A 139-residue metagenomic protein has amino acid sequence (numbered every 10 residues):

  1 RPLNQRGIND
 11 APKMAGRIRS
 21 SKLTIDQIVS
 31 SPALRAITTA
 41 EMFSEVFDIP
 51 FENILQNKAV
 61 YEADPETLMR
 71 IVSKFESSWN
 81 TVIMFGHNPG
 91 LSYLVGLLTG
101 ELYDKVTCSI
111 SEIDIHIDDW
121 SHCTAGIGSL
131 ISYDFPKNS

Functional and structural regions predicted by a protein language model:
R1-A59, A63, T67, D104-K105: Active-site-proximal alpha-helix that buttresses catalytic centers in soluble enzyme cores
L34, V60, N88-P89, H116-I117 (+1 more regions): Short, flexible active-site-adjacent loop segments at beta-strand->alpha-helix junctions, enriched in small/polar
M42-V46, M69-V72, L97-E101, I127-G128: Short, glycine/charged-enriched secondary-structure capping and boundary segments
I49-F51, W79, A125: Short, well-ordered coil/turn elements that cap or connect secondary structure elements
S73-I83, I127-P136: A polyampholytic, Gly/Pro-enriched intrinsically disordered region
F75-I83, N88-S109: Non-DNA-binding regulatory cores of transcription-related proteins, predominantly C-terminal effector-binding
T99-I131, P136: Domain-level recognition of soluble alpha/beta enzyme cores, biased toward histidine phosphatases/phosphomutases
